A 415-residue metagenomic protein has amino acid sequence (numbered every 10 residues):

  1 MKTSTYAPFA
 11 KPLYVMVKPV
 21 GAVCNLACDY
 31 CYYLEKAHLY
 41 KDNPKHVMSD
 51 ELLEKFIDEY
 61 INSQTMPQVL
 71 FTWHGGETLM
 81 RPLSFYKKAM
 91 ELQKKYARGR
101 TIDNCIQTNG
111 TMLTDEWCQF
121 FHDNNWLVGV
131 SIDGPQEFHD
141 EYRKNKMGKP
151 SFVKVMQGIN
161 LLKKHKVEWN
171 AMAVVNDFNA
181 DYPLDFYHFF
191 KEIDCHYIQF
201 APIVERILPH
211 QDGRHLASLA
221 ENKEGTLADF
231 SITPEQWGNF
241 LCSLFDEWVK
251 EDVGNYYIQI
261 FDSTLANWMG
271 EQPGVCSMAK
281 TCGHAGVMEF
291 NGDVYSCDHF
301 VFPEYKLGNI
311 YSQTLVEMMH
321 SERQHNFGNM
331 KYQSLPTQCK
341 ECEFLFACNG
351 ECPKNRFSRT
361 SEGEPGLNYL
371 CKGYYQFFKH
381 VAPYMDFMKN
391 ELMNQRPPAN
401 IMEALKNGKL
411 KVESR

Functional and structural regions predicted by a protein language model:
M1-V17, Q64, S414-R415: N-terminal [4Fe-4S]-dependent radical SAM core
F9-E51: Canonical Radical SAM [4Fe-4S] cluster-binding loop centered on the CxxxCxxC motif and its immediate flanking residues
V15-K18, L70-G76, D103-T108, I258-I260: Extended hydrophobic secondary-structure segments that form protein cores and membrane-embedded regions
V20-A27, E77-M80, C282, C339-E341 (+1 more regions): Cysteine-centered iron-sulfur cluster-binding motifs in ferredoxin-type domains/subunits of redox enzymes
I57-T72, R81-L219: Radical SAM/AdoMet-radical enzyme domain recognition
R143-V153, N160, K164-S277, T281 (+3 more regions): Radical SAM enzyme [4Fe-4S]-AdoMet core and its adjacent flexible, acidic and glycine-rich loops/tails across
V301-R415: Flexible mid-to-C-terminal extensions adjoining Fe-S/redox cofactors in radical SAM and related proteins
